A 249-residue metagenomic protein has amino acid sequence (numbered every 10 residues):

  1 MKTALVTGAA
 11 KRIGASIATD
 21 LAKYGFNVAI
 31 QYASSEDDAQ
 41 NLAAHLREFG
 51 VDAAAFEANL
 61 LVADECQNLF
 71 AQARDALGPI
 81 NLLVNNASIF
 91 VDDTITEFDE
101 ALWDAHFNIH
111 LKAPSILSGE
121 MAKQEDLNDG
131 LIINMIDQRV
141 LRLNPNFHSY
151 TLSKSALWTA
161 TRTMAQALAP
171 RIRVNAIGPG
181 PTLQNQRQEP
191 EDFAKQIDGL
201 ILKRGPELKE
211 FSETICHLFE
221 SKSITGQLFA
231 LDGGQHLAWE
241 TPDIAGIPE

Functional and structural regions predicted by a protein language model:
A10-R12: Conserved glycine-rich cofactor-binding loop
Y24-N41: Conserved glycine-rich Rossmann-like NAD(P)H-binding loop of the short-chain dehydrogenase/reductase
N81, W158, L168-T182, I224-L231: Conserved Rossmann-fold SDR core element
N86-V91, G234: Conserved NAD(P)H cofactor-binding loop of Rossmann-fold oxidoreductase domains
T94-I95, D99-F107, Q196: Substrate-binding pocket helix/loop in short-chain dehydrogenase/reductase
L131-A169, P181-T182, Q235: Catalytic loop of short-chain dehydrogenase/reductase
E207-L231, H236-L237: C-terminal substrate-recognition "lid" of short-chain dehydrogenase/reductases
